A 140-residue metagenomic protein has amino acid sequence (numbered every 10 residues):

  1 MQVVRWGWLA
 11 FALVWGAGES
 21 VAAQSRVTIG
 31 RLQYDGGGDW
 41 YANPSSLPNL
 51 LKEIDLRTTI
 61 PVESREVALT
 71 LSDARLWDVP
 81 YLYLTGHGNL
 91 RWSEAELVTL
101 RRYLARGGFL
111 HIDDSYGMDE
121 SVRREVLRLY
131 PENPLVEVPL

Functional and structural regions predicted by a protein language model:
M1-V4: N-terminal secretory signal peptides that target proteins for export/translocation
W6-G18: Bacterial N-terminal signal peptides
V21-Y81, T85-G88: Aromatic-Pro/Gly-enriched surface loop or interdomain linker that acts as a lid/target-recognition segment
I29, Y81-E120: Short alpha-beta junction capping motif
Y34, D55-T59, R102-A105, L127-P131: Sec-exported extracytoplasmic/periplasmic mature domains
G37, D119-L140: An acidic, glycine-rich "communication" segment
A42-N49, E53, A95, T99 (+2 more regions): Extracytoplasmic/secreted proteins, especially bacterial periplasmic and envelope-associated proteins
I60-T70, I112-S115, N133-P139: Surface-exposed patches in mature extracellular/periplasmic domains of secreted proteins
